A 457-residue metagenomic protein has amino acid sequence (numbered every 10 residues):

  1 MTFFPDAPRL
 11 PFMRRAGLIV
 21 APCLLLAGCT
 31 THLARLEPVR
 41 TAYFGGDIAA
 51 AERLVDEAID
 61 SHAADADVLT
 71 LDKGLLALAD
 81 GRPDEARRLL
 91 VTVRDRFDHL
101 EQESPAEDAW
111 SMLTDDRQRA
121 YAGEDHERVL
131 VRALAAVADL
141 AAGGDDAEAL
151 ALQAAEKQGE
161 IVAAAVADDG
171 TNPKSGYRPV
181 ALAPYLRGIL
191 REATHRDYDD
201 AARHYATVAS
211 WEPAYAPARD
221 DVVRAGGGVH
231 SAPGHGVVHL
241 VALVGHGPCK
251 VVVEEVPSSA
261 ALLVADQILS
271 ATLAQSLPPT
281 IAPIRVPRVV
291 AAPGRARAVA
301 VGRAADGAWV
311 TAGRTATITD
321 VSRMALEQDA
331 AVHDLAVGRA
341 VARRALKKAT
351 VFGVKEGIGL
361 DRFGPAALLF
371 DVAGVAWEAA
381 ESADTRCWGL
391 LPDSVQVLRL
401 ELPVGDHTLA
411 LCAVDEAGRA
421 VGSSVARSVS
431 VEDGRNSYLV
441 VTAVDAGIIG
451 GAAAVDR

Functional and structural regions predicted by a protein language model:
L26-A50, E57-I59: Bacterial Sec signal peptide processing site at the extreme N-terminus
P38, K73, A135-V137, V180 (+2 more regions): Structural register within alpha-helical repeat arrays
A42, A77, D139, P184 (+1 more regions): Residue at a conserved register position within TPR or TPR-like alpha-solenoid repeats
G45, D80, A142, T194-H195: Structural motif corresponding to the intra-repeat A-B loop/turn of tetratricopeptide repeats
A63-V68, F97-D108, G159-A167, A209-A225: Boundary/linker segments of alpha-helical solenoid repeat arrays
A225-R457: Short loop/turn and low-complexity linker motifs enriched in small/turn-promoting residues
